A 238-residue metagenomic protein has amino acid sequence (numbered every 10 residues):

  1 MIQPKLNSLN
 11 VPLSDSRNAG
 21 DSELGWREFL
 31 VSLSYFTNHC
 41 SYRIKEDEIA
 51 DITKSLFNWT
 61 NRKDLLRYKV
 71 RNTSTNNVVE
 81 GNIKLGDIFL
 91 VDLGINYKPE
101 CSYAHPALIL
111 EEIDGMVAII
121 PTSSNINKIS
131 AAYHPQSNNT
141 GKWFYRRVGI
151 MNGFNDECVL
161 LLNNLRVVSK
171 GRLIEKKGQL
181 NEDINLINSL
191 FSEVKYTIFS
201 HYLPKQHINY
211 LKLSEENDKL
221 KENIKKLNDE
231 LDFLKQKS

Functional and structural regions predicted by a protein language model:
M1-L66, N72, P135-S238: C-terminal terminal-subdomain/extension
N72-T73, G86: Polybasic/polar functional segments that serve as interface/processing modules
N76-N77, Y97: Short, solvent-exposed loop/turn positions at domain surfaces that link secondary-structure elements or cap domain
G81-I95: Short coil-to-beta transition motif at edge beta-strands of beta-rich domains
L85, E100-I150: Compact nucleic-acid interaction/catalytic patches
F89, Y103-H105, C158: Short beta-strand or tight-loop elements that sit immediately N-terminal to catalytic metal-binding acidic residues
V91-L93, L110, I120-T122, L162-N163: Short His-Asn-centered micro-motif
Y97, N125, R166-V168: Residues that cap or initiate secondary-structure elements
